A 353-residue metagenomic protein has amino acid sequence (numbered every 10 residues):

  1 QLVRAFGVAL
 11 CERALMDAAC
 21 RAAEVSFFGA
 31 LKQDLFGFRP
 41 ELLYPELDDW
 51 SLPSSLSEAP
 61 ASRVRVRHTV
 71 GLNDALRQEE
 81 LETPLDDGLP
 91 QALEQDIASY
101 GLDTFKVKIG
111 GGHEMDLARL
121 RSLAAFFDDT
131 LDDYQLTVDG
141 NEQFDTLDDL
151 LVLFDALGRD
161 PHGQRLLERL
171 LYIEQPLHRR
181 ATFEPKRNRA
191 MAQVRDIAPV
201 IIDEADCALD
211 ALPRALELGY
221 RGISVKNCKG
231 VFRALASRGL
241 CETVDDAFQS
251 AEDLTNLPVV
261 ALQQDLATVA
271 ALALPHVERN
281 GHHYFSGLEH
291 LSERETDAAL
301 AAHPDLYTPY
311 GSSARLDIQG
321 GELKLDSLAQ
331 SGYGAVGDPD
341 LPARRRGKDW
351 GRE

Functional and structural regions predicted by a protein language model:
Q1-T137, N141-D160, E322, A329 (+1 more regions): N-terminal capping/lid subdomain adjacent to the active-site entrance of alpha/beta enzymes
S57-R63, L166, Q193-R195, P309-G311 (+1 more regions): A generic structural signal for short, non-catalytic loop/turn and secondary-structure boundary residues
R65-R67, Y172, F248, R315 (+1 more regions): Generic structural signal for residues positioned in beta-strands
A98, K106-L262: Catalytic core of soluble alpha/beta enzymes
D253-E353: Flexible C-terminal active-site loop/helix
